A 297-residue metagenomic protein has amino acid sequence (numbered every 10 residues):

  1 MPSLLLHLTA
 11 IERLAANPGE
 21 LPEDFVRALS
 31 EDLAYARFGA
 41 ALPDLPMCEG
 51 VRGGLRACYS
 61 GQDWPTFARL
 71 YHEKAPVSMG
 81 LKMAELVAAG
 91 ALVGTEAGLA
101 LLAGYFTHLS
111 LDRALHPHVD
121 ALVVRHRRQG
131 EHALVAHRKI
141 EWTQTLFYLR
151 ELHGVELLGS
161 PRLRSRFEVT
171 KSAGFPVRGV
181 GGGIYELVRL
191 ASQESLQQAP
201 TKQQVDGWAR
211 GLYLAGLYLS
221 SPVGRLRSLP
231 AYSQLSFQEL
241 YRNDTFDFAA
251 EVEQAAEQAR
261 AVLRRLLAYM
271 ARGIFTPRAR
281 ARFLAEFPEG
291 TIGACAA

Functional and structural regions predicted by a protein language model:
M1-G104, L109-A297: N-terminal leader/auxiliary helical segments
